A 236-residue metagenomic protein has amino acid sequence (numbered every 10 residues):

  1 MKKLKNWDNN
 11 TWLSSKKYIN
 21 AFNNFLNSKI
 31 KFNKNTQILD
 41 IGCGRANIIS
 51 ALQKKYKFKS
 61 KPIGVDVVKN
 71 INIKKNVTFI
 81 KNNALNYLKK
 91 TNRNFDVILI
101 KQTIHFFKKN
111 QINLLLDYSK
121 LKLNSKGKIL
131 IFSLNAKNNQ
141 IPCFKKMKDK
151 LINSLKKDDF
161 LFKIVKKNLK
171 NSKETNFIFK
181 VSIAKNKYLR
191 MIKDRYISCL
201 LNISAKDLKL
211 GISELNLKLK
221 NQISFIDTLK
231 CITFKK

Functional and structural regions predicted by a protein language model:
M1-N33, N47, A51: Conserved class I S-adenosyl-L-methionine
L39, G44-Y87: Class I SAM-dependent methyltransferase SAM/SAH-binding core
L99: A conserved beta-strand element that flanks and buttresses the S-adenosyl-L-methionine
Q102-F106: Short catalytic micro-motifs in class I SAM-dependent methyltransferases
N113-S125: A short glycine-rich, Lys/Arg-flanked "PGG" loop and its adjoining helix->strand segment in the class I
L130-K156: Conserved class I S-adenosyl-L-methionine
S154-L169: Short alpha-helix
K173-K236: Conserved Class I S-adenosyl-L-methionine
